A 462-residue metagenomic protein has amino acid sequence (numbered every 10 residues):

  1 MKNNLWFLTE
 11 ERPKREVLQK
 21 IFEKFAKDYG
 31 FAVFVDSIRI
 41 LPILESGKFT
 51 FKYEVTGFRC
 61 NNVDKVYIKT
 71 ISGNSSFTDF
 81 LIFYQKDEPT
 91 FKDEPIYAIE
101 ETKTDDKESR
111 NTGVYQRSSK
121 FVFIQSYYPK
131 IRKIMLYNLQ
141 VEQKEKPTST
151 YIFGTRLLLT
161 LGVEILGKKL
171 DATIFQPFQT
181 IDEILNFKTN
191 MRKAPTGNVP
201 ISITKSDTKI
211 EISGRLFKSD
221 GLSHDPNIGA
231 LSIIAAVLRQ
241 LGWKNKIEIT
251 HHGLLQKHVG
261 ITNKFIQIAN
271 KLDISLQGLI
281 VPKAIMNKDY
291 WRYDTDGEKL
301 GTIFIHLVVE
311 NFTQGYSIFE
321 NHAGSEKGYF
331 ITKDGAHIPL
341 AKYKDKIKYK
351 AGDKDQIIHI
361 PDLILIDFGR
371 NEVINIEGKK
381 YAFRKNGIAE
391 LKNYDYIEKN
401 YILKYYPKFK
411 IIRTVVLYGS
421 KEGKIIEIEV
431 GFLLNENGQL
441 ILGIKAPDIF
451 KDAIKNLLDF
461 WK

Functional and structural regions predicted by a protein language model:
N4-Q19, G260, I266-A341: Nuclease catalytic cores
E10-V63, F304-F312: Terminal domain-start segments
R15-E23, N111-K120, E145-L166, K209 (+8 more regions): Well-ordered, non-membrane alpha-helical segments in soluble/globular domains
D36-K92, I318-N371: Active-site metal-binding core of divalent-cation-utilizing nuclease and nuclease-like domains
Y97: Conserved SAM-binding loop
T104-I152, I358-P361, D367-E436: Catalytic cores of nucleic-acid endonucleases
M135-I249, P407-K462: Domain-level recognition of nuclease-like catalytic cores that cleave nucleotide substrates
W243, I247-K257, K354-H359: Intrinsically disordered, Ser/Thr/Pro-rich regulatory regions of eukaryotic transcription factors and other regulatory
